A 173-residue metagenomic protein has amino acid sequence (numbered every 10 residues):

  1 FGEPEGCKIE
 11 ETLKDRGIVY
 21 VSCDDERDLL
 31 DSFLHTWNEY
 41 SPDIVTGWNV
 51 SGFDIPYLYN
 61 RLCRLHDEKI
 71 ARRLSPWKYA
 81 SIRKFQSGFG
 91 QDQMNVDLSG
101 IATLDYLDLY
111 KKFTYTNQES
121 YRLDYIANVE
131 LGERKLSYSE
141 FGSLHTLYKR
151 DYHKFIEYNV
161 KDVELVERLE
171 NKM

Functional and structural regions predicted by a protein language model:
F1-E5: Short, solvent-exposed beta-strand-terminating loops
G6-N117, Y125: Conserved DEDDh/DEDDy metal-dependent 3′-5′ exonuclease domain
E39-D54, C63, T103-M173: Acidic, Mg2+-coordinating catalytic module of metal-dependent nucleases/exonucleases that use a two-metal-ion mechanism
